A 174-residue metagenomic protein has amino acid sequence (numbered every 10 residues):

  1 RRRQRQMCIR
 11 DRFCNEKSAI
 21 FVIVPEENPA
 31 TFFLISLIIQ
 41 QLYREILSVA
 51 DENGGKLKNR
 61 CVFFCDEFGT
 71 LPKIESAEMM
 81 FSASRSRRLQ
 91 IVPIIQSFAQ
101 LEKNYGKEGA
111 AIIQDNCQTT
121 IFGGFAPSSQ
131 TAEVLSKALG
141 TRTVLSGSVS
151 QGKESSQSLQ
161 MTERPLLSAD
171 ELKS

Functional and structural regions predicted by a protein language model:
R1-L89, N104, D170-K173: P-loop NTPase motor domains
K17-S18, M79-S82, Q100-S174: P-loop NTPase motor core of the ASCE superfamily
P25, Q96-S97, G124-F125: Active-site-proximal beta-strand/loop segments in catalytic clefts of secreted hydrolases
G69, S97-A99: Acidic, glycine-rich active-site loops and adjacent beta-strand->loop/helix elements that engage anionic groups
Q90-Q96: Structural recognition of the conserved hydrophobic beta-strand(s) that form the central parallel beta-sheet of P-loop
